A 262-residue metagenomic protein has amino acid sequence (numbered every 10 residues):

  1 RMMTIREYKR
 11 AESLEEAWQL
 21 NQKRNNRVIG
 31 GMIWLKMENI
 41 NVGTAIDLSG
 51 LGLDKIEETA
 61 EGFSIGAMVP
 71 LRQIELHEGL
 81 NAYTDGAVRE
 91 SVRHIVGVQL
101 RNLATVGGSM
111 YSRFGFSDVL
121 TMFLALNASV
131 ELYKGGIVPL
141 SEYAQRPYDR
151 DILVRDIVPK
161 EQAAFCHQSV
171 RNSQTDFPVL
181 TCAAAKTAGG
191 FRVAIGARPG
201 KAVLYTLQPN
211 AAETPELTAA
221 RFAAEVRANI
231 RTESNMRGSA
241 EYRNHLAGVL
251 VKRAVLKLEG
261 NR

Functional and structural regions predicted by a protein language model:
R1-R262: C-terminal structural segment of proteins
